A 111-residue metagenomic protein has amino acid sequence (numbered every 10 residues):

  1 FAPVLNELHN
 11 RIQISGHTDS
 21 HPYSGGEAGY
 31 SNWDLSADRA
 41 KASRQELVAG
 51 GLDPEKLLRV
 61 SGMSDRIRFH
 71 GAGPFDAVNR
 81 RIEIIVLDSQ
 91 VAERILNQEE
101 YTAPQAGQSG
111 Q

Functional and structural regions predicted by a protein language model:
P3-E7, H17-Q98, Q105-G110: Periplasmic OmpA-like peptidoglycan-binding domain that tethers envelope proteins to the cell wall
N10: Short beta-strand/loop motifs in extracellular/secreted proteins, especially within beta-sandwich accessory domains
